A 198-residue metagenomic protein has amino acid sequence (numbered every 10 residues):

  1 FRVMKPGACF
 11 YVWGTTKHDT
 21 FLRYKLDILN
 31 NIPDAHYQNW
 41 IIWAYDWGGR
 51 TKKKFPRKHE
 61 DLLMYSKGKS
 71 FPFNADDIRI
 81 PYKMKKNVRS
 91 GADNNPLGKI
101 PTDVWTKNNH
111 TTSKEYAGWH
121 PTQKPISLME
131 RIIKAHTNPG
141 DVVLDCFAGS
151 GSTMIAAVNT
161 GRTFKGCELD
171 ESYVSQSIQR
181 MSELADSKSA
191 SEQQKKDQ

Functional and structural regions predicted by a protein language model:
F1-C167, E171-S175: Core catalytic lobe of class I
I178-Q198: S-adenosyl-L-methionine
